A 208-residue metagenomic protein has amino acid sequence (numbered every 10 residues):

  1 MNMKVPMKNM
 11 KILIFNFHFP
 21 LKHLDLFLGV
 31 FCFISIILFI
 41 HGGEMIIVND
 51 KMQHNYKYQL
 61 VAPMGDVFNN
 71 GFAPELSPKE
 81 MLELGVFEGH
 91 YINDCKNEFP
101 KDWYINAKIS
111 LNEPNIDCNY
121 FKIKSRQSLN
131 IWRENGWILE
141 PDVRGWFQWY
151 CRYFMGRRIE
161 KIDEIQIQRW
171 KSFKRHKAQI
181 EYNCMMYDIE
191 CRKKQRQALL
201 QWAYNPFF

Functional and structural regions predicted by a protein language model:
N2, P6-N9, F39, E44: Residue-level detector of intrinsically disordered terminal segments
M3, M10, G136, C151 (+1 more regions): An intrinsically disordered, low-complexity acidic/polar region
V5, F17-F19, H23, A62 (+1 more regions): Intrinsic-disorder/low-complexity coil detector
L13, F17-P20, L24-L28, L38: Short hydrophobic targeting helices and cationic amphipathic motifs that mediate membrane/organellar targeting
G43-P141, R157, R175-A198: Compositionally biased, intrinsically disordered low-complexity regions enriched for acidic
